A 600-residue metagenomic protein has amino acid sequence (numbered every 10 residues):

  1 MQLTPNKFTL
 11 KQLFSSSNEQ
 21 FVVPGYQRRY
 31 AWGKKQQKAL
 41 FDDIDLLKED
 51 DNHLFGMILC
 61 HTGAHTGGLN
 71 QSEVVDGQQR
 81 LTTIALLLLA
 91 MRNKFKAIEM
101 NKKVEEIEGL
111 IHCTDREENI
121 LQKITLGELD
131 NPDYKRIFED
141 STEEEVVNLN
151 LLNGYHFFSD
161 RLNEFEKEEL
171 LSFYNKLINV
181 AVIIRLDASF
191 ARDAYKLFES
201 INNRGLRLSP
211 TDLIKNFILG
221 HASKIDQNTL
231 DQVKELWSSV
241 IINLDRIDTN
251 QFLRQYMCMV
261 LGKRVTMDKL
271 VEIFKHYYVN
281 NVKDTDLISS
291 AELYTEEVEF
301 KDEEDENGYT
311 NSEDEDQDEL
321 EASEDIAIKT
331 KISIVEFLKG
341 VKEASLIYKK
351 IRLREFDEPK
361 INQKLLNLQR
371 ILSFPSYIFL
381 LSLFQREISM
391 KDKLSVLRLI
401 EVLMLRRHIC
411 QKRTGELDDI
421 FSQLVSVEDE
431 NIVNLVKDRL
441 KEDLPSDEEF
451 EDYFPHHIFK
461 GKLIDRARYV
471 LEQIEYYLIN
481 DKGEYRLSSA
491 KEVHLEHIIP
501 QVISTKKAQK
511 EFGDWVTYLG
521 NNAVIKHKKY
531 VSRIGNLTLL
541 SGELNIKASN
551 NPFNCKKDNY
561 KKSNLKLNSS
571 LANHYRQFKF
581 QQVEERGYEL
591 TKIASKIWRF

Functional and structural regions predicted by a protein language model:
Q2-D284, N550-R599: Glycine- and hydrophobic-rich flexible loops that cap the catalytic core of alpha/beta enzyme folds
K11-N18, D51-G68, K167-N175, A344-E358 (+3 more regions): Active-site-adjacent bridging/hinge elements
F41, A85-L88, F198, Y377-F384 (+3 more regions): Short, amphipathic alpha-helical segments that act as regulatory/interfacial helices in nucleotide-processing proteins
D42-N70, S426-N568: Betabetaalpha-Me/HNH-type nuclease active-site subdomain
S72-R80, N175-I178, L186-D193, P210 (+7 more regions): Secondary-structure capping and boundary motifs in well-ordered enzyme cores
K94-I98, G205, K224, Q385-K393 (+1 more regions): Short helix-capping/linker segments at secondary-structure and domain boundaries
F198, L381, L397, E401 (+4 more regions): Generic hydrophobic alpha-helical scaffold/packing signal
T211-I214, H221-E475, I597-R599: A cross-family structural signal marking well-folded subdomains
